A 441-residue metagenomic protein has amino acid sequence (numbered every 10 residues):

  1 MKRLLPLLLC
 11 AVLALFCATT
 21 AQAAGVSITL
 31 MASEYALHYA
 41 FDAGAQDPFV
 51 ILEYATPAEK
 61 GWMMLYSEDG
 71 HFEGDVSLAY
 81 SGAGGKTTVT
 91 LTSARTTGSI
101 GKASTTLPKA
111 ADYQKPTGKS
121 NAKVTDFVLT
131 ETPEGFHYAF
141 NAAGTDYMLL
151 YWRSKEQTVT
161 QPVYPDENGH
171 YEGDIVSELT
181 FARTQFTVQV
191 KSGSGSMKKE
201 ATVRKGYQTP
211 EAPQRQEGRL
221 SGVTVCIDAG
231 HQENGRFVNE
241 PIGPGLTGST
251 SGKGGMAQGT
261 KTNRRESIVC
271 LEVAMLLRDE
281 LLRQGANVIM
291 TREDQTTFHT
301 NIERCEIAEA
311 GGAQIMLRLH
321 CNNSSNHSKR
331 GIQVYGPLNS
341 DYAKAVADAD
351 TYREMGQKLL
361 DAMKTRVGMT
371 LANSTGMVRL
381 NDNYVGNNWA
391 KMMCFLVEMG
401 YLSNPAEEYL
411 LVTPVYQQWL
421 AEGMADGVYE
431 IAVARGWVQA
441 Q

Functional and structural regions predicted by a protein language model:
L8-F16: Bacterial N-terminal signal peptides
L15-G25: Sec-dependent signal peptide cleavage junction
A43-F49, A58, N141-Y147, E156: Short proline/glycine-enriched turn/loop motifs at strand-loop junctions of beta-rich domains
D69-V76, E167-I175: Aromatic sugar-binding surface patches on proteins that engage polysaccharides or sugar-phosphate polymers
S77-K86, V176-T184: Surface-exposed, short loops/turns at beta-strand junctions within beta-sandwich domains
G98-A111, G195-Y207: Edge beta-strands of extracellular beta-sandwich domains
T209-C305, G311, L338: Active-site histidine-acidic residue metal-binding/catalytic motifs, centered on HxH/HExxH-like signatures
G311, R318-N326, G336, N373-Q441: Active-site-adjacent mobile loop/cap segments within catalytic or ligand-binding domains
